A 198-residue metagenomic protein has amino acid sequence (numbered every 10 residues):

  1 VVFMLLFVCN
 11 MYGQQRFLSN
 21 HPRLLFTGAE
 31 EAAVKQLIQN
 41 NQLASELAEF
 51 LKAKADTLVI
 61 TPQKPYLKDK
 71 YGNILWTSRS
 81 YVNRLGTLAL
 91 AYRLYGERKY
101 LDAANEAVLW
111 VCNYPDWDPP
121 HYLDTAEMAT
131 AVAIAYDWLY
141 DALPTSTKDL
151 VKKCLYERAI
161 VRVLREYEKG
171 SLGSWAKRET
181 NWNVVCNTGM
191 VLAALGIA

Functional and structural regions predicted by a protein language model:
V1-Q15: Bacterial Sec-dependent N-terminal signal peptides
Q14-P22: Short acidic, Pro/Gly- and aromatic-enriched capping/linker segments at domain boundaries
R23-N40, A44-A198: Aromatic-lined, polymer-binding surfaces characteristic of secreted/periplasmic polysaccharide-degrading enzymes
